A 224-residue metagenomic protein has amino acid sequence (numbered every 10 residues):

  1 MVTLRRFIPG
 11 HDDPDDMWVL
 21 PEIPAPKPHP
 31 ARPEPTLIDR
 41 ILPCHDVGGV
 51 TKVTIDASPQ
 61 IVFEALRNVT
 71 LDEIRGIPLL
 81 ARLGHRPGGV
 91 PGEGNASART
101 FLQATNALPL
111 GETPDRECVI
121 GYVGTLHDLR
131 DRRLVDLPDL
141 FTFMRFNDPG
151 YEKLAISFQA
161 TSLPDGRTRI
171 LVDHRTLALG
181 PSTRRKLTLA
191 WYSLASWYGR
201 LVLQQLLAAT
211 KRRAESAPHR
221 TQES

Functional and structural regions predicted by a protein language model:
V2-P114: Hydrophobic ligand-binding cavity/cleft-lining segments
D46-T54, E117, K153-A155, R167-L171: Intrinsic-disorder/low-complexity, polar/charged segments enriched in Ser/Thr/Lys/Arg/Asp/Glu/Gln
Q60, L71, T125-H127, R175-L177: Short, solvent-exposed loop/turn segments at secondary-structure junctions
V62-L66, V172, T210: Hydrophobic pocket/interface hotspot
V69, E73, E117-G124, D136 (+4 more regions): Glycine-rich, low-complexity intrinsically disordered segments
N106-D165: Hydrophobic-ligand binding "helix-grip"
L140-W197: Beta-strand/loop substructures that line and gate deep hydrophobic ligand-binding cavities in soluble
K186-E223: A conserved amphipathic terminal alpha-helix motif
